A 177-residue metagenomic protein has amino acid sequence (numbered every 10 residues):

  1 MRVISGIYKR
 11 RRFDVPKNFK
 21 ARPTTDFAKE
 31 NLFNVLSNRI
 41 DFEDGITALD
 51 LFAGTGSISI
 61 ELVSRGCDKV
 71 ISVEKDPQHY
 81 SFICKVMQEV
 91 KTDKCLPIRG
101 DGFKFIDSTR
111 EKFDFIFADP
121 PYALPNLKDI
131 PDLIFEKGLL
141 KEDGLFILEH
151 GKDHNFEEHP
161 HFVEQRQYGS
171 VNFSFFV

Functional and structural regions predicted by a protein language model:
M1-V177: Class I S-adenosyl-L-methionine-dependent methyltransferase catalytic core
